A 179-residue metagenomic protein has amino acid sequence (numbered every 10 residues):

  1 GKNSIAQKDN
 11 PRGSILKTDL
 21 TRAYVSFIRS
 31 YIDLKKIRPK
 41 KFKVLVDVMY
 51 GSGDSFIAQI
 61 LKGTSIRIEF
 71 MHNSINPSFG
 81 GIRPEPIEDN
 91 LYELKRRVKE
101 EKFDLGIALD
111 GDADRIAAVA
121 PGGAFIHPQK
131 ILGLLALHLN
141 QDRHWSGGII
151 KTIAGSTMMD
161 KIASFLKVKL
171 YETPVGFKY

Functional and structural regions predicted by a protein language model:
G1-E101: Gly/Ser/Thr-enriched, mixed-charge loops and adjacent short helices that form phosphate/oxyanion-binding elements
G1-S26, A120-Y179: Proline/glycine-rich low-complexity loops and linkers
S55-Q59, G80-R83, I116-G122, M159-F165: Short acidic, glycine/serine/threonine-rich loops at helix termini
D104: Short acidic/polar active-site loop segments enriched in Thr and Asp
I107: Short, surface-exposed polybasic-aromatic patches that bind anionic ligands, especially phosphate groups
